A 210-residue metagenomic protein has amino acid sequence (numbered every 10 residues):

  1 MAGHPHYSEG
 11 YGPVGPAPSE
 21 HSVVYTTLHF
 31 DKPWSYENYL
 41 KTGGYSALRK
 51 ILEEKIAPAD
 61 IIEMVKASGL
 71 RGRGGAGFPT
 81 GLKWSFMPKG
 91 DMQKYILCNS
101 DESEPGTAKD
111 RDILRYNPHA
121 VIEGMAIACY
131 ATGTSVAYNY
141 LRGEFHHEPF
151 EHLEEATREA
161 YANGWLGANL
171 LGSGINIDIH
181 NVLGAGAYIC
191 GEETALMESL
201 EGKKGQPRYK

Functional and structural regions predicted by a protein language model:
M1-K210: Feature of Fe-S/electron-transfer and energy-metabolism proteins that preferentially highlights extended coupling
